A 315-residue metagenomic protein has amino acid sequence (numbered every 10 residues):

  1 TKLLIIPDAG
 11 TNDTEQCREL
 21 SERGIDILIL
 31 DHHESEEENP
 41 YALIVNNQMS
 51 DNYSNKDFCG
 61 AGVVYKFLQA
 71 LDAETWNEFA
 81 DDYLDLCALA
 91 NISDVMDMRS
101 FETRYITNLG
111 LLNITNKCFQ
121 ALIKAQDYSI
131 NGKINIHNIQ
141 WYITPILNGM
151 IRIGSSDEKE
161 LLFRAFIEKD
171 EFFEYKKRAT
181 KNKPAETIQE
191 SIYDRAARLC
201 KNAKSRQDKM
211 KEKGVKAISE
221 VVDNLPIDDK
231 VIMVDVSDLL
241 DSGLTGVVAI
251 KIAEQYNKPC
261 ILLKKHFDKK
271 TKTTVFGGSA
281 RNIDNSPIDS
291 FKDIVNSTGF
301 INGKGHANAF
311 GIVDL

Functional and structural regions predicted by a protein language model:
T1-L3, E22-R23, P40, D72-L315: Hydrophobic helix-and-loop "lid/oligomerization" segment in the mid-to-C-terminal part of catalytic domains
L4-A90, M96: Conserved phosphate-handling catalytic cores of large alpha/beta enzymes
